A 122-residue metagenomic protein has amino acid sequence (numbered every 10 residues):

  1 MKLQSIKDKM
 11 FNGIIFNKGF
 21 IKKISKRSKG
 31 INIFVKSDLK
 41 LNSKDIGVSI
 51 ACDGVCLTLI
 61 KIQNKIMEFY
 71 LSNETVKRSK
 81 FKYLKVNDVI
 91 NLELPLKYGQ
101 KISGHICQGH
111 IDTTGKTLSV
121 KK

Functional and structural regions predicted by a protein language model:
K2-K122: Conserved loop->alpha-helix
